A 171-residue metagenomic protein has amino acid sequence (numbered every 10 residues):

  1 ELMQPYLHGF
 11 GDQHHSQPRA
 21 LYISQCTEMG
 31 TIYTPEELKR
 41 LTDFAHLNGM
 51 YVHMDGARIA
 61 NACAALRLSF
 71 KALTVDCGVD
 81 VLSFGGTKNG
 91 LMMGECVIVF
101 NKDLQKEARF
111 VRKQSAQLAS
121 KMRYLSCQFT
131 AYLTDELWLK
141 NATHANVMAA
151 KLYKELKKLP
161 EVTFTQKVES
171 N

Functional and structural regions predicted by a protein language model:
E1-S170: Conserved PLP-enzyme active-site core in the AAT-like
